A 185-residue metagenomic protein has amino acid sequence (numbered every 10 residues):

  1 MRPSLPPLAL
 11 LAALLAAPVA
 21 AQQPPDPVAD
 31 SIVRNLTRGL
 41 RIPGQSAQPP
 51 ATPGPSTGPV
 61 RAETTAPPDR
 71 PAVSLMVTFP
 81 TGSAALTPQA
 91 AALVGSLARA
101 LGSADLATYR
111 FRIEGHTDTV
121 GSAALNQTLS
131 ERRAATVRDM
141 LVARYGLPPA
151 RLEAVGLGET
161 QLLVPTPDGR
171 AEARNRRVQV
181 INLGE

Functional and structural regions predicted by a protein language model:
R2-P68: N-terminal targeting leaders that direct proteins to extracytoplasmic destinations
R61-P68, L101, T166-G169: Short beta-strand/turn micro-motifs at beta-sheet edges
T64-T78: A short glycine/proline-enriched turn/edge-strand or helix-cap micro-motif
D69, F79-E114, R138-A143, V180-E185: Periplasmic peptidoglycan-binding/anchoring modules of Gram-negative envelope and division proteins
S74, T108, N175: Short coil/loop residues immediately preceding or within conserved phosphate-binding loops of NTP-utilizing enzyme
V77-A85, V120-L125: Short coil/turn segments at secondary-structure junctions
H116-E185: Periplasmic OmpA-like peptidoglycan-binding domain that tethers envelope proteins to the cell wall
